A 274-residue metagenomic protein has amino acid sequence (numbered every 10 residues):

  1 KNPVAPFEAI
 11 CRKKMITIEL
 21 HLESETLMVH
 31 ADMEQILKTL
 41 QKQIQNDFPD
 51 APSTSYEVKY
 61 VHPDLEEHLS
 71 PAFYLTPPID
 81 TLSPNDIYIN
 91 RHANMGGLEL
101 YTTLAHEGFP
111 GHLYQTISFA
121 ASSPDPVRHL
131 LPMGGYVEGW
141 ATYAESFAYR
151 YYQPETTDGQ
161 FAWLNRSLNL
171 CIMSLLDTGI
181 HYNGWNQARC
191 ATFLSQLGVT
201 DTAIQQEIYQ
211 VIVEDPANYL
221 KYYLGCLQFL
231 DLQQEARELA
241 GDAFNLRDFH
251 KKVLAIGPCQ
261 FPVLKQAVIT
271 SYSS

Functional and structural regions predicted by a protein language model:
K1-S274: N-terminal maturation segment of proteins
